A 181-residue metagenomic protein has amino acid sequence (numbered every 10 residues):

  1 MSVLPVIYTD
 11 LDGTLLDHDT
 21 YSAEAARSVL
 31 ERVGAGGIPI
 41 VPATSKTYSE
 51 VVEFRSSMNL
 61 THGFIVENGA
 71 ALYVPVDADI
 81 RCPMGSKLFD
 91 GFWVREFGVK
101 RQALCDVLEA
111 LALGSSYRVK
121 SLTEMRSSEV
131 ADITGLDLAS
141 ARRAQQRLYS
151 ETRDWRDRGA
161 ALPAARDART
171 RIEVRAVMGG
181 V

Functional and structural regions predicted by a protein language model:
V3-T20: Asp-based phosphoryl-transfer active-site loop
I7, L72, E151-R153: Well-ordered beta-strand positions enriched in small/hydrophobic/aromatic, beta-favoring residues
D17, C82, E173-R175: A sequence-level detector of short linear motifs
D19-T20, V76, P163-A164: Short, glycine/acidic-enriched capping/hinge loops at junctions between secondary-structure elements
E24-S121: Active-site phosphate-binding/coordination module
L111-V181: Conserved acidic, metal-coordinating active-site core of Asp-based, Mg2+-dependent phosphoryl-transfer enzymes
